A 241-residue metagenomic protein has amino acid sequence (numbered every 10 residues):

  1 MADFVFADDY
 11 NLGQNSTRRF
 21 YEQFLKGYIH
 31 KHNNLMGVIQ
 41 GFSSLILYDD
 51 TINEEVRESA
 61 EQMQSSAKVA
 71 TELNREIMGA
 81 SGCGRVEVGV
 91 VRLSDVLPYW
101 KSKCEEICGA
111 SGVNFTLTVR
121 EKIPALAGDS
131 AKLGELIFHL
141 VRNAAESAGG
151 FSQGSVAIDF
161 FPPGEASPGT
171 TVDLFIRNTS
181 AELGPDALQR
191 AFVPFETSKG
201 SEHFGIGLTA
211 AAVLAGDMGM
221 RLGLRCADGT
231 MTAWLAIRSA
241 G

Functional and structural regions predicted by a protein language model:
A2-G13, T17-F24, H32-K68: Histidine phosphotransfer helical core of two-component systems
F42, R57-I107, G112: Conserved DHp (HisKA) dimerization/phosphotransfer helix of two-component histidine kinases, i.e., the long coiled-coil
C83-V86, A125-G128, S198, M220: Conserved micro-motifs of the catalytic ATP-binding
N114-P124: Conserved catalytic submotifs in the C-terminal HATPase_c
N143-A148: Short helix-loop "hinge" at the ATP-lid/N-box region of the Bergerat-fold HATPase_c
L183-F195: Short conserved segment of the HATPase_c
A210-G219: Conserved glycine-/histidine-rich ATP-lid loop and adjacent helix of the Bergerat-fold HATPase_c
G219-C226: Glycine-rich ATP-binding loops of the HATPase_c
